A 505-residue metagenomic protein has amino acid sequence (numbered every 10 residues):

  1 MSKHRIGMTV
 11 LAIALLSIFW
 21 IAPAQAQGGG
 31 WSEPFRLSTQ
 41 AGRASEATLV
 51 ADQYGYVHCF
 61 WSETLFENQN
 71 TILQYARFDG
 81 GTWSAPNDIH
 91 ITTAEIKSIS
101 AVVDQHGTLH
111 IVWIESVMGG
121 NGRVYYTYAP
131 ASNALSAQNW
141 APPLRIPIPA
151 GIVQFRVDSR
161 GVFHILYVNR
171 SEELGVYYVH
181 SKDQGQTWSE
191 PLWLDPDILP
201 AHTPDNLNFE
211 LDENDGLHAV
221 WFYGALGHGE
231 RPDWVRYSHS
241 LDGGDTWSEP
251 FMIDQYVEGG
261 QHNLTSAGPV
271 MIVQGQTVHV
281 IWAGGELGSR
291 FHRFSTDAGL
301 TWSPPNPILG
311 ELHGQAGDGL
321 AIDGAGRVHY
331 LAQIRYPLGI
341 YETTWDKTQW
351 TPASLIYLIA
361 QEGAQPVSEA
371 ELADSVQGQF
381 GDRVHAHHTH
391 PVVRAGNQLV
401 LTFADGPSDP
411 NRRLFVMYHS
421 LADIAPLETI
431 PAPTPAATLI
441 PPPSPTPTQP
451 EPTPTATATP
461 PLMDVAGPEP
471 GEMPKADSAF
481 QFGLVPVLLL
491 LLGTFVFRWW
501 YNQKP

Functional and structural regions predicted by a protein language model:
M1-L11: Bacterial N-terminal signal peptides that target proteins for export
V10-W20: Bacterial N-terminal signal peptides
A26-P460, D464-V465, E469, D477-W499: Extracellular, repeat-based ectodomains that mediate carbohydrate processing or recognition
Q503-P505: Cytoplasmic C-terminal tails of single-pass
